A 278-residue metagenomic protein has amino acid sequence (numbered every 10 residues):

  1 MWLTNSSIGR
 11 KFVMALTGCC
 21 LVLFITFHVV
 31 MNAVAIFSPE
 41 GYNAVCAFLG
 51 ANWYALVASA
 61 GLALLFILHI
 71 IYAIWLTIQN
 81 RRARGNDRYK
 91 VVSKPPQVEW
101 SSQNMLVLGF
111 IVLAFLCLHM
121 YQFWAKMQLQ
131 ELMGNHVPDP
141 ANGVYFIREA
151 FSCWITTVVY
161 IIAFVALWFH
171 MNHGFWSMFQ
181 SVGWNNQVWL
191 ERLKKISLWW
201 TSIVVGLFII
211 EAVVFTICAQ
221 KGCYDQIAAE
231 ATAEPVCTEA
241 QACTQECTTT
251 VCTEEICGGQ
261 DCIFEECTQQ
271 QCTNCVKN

Functional and structural regions predicted by a protein language model:
M1-N278: Membrane-embedded alpha-helical bundles that constitute the cytochrome b-like, heme-associated redox core of multi-pass
